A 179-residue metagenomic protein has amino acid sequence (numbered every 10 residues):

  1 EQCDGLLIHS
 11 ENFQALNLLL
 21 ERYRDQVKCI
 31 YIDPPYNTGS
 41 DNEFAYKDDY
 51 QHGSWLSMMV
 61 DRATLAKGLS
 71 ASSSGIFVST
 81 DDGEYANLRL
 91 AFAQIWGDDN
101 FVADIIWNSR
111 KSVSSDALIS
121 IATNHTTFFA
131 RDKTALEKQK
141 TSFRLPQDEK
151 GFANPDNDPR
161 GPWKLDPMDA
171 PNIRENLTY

Functional and structural regions predicted by a protein language model:
E1-Y179: Core catalytic lobe of class I
